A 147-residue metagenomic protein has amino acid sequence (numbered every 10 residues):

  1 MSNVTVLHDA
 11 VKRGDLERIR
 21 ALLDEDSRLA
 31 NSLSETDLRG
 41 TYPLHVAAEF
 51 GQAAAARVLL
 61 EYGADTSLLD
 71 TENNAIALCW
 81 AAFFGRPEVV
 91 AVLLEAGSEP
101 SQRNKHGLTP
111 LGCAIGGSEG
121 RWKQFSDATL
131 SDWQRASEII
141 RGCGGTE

Functional and structural regions predicted by a protein language model:
M1-V6, A96, I115-E147: Ankyrin-repeat-protein effector appendages
S2-L7, L33-P43, L69-I76, R103-G112: Ankyrin-repeat boundary/"N-cap" motif
D9-G14, V46-Q52, W80-R86, C113-Q124: Ankyrin repeat A-helix N-terminal signature
R18, A54-A55, E88-V89, W122 (+1 more regions): Conserved ankyrin/ankyrin-like repeat signature
I19, L44-A47, A56-L59, T66 (+3 more regions): Hydrophobic packing within well-folded, soluble alpha/beta domains
L23-A30, R57-D65, A91-E99, E138-T146: Ankyrin repeat domain, specifically the short helix-to-loop turn at the C-terminus of the second helix of each repeat
E72-G116: Ankyrin-repeat and related helical/solenoid repeat scaffolds used for protein-protein interactions
